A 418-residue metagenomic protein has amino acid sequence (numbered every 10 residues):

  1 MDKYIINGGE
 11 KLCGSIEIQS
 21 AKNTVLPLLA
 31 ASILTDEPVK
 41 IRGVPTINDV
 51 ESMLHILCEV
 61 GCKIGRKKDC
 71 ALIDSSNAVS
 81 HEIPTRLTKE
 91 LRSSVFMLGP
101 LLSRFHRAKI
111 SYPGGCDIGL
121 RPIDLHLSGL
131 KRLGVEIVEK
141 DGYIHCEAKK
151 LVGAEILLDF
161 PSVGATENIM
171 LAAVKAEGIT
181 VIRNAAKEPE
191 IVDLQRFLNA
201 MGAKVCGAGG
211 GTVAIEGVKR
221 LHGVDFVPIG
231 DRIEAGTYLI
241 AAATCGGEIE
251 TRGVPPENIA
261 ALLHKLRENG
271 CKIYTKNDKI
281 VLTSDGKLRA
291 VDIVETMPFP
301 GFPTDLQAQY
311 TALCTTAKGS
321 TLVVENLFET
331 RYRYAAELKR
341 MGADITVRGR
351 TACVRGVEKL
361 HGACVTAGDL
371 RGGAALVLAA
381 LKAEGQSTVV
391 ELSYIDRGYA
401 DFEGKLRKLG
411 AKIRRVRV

Functional and structural regions predicted by a protein language model:
M1-V418: Short, structured segments at the rim of ligand-binding sites
